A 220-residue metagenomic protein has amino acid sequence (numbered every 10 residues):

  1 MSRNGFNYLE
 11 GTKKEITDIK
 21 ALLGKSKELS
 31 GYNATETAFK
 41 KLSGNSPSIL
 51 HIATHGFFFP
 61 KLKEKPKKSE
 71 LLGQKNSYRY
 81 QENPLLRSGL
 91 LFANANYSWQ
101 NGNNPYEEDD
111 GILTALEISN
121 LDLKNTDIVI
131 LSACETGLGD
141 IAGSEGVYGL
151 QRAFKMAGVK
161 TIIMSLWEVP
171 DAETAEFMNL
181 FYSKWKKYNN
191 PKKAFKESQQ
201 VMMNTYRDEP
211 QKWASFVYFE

Functional and structural regions predicted by a protein language model:
M1-E220: Catalytic cores of enzymes
